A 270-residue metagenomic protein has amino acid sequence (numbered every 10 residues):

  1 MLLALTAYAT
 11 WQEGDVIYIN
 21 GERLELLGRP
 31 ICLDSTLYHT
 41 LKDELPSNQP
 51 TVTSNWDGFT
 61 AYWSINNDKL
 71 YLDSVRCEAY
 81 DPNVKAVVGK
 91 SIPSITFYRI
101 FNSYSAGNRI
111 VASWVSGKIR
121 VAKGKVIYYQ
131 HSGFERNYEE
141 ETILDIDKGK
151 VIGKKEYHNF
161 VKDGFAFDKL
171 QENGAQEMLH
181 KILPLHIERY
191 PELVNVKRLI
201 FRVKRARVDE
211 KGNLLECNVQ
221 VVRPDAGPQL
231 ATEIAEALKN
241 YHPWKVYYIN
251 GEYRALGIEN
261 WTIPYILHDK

Functional and structural regions predicted by a protein language model:
M1-T6: Sec-dependent N-terminal signal peptides
Y8-A79, V84-K85: Start-of-domain marker
D73-N137: An exposed acidic His-Trp-rich patch
E78, N159-F160, E192, Q220-P228: A short acidic/small-residue loop/turn micro-motif
V121-K162, K204-R207, N213: Acidic, small-residue rich beta-repeat scaffolds with periodic aromatic anchors
I152-N195, E233-K245: Acidic, low-complexity proline/glycine/alanine-rich linker and hinge segments
V196-P224, L238: Short tight loops/turns at secondary-structure junctions
A226-K270: Short, positively biased Gly/Pro-containing turn/loop motifs at secondary-structure boundaries
